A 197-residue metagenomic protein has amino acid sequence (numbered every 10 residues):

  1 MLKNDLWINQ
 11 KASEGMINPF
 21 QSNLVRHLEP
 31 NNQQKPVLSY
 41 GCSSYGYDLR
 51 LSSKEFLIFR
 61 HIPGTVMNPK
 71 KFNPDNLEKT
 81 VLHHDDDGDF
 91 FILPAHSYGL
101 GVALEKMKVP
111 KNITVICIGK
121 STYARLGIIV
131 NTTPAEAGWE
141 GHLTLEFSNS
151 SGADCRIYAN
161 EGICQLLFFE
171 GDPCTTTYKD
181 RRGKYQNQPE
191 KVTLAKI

Functional and structural regions predicted by a protein language model:
M1-I197: DUTPase catalytic domain/fold
